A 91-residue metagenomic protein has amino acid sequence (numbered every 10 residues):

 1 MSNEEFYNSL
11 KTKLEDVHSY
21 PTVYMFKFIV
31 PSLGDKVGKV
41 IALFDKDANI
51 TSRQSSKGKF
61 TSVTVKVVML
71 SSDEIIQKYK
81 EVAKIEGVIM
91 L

Functional and structural regions predicted by a protein language model:
M1-S62, V68-L91: Long, contiguous binding/interaction regions
